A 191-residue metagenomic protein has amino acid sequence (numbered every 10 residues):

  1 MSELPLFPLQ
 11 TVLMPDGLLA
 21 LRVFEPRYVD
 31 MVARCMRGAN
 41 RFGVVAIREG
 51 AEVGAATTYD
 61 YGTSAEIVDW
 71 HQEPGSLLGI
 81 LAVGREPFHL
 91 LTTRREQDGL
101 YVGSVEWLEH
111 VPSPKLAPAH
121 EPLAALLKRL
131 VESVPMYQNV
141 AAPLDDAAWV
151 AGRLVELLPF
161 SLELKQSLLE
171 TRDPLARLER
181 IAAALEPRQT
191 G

Functional and structural regions predicted by a protein language model:
M1-G191: N-terminal low-complexity, acidic/polar interaction/targeting segments
